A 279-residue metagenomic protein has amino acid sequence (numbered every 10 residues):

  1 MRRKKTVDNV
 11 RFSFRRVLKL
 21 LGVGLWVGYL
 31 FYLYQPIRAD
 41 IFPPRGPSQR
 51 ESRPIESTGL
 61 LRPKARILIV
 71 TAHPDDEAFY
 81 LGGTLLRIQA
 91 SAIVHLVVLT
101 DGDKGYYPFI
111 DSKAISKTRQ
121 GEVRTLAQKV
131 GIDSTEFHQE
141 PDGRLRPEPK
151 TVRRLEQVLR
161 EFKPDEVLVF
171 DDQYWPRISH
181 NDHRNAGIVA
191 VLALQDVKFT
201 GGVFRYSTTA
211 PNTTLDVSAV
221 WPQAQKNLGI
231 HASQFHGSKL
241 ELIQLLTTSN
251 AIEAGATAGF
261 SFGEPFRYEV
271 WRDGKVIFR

Functional and structural regions predicted by a protein language model:
R2-F162, L192: Active-site rim/loop-helix segments in enzyme catalytic domains that contact anionic ligands
R2-R38, P54-G59, F199-R279: The feature marks non-catalytic terminal segments
D103, I110-K113, P141-L145, Q173-N181 (+2 more regions): Short histidine/acidic/glycine/proline-rich micro-motifs that form metal- and phosphate-coordinating active-site loops
R119, T151, N185-A190, V220 (+1 more regions): Internal, well-ordered alpha-helical segments in soluble enzyme and binding-protein domains
E136-Q139, V167-D172, R205-S207: Short beta-strands and strand-loop turn motifs
L155-G202: Active-site adenylate/phosphate-handling loop in enzymes that bind or generate adenylated species
